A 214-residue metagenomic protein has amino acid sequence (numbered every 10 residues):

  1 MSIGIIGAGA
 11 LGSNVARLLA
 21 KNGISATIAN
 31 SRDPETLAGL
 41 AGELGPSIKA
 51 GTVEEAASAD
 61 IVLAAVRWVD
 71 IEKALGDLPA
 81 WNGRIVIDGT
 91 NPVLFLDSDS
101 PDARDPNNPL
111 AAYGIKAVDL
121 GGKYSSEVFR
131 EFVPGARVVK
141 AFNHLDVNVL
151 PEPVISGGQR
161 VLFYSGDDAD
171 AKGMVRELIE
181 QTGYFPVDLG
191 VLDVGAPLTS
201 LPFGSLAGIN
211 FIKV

Functional and structural regions predicted by a protein language model:
M1-E43: NAD(P)+-binding Rossmann beta1-loop-alpha1 motif at the extreme N-terminus of oxidoreductases
I24-T27, A59-L63, R160-F163: Short active-site oxyanion
A26-I28, V86, D188: Short beta-strand "acidic-cap" motif of Rossmann-like dinucleotide-binding folds
L40-E43, Y124, V128-V138, I155-G195 (+2 more regions): Internal alpha-helical scaffold of NAD(P)-dependent oxidoreductase catalytic cores
G45-S47, G51-D97, F132: Rossmann-like NAD(P)-binding element
R67-D70, H144-D146, D168-D170: Short beta->alpha connector loops
T90-N148, E152-V154: Rossmann-fold NAD(P)-binding glycine/threonine-rich loop
